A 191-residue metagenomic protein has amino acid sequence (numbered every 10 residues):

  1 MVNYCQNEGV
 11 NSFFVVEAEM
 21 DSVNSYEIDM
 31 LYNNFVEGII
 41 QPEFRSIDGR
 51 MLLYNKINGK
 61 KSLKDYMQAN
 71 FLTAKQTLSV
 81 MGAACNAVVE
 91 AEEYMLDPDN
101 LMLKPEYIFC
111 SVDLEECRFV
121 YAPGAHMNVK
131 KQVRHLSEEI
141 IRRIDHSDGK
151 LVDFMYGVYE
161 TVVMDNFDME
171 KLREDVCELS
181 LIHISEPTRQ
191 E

Functional and structural regions predicted by a protein language model:
M1-N11, R50, N100-M102: N-terminal, leucine/charged-rich tether regions that mediate assembly and partner docking in large macromolecular
F13-T77: Conserved structural core of kinase catalytic domains
F13-V15, L52-Y54, M102, R118-A122 (+1 more regions): Ordered hydrophobic segments in well-structured contexts
E27, Y32-F35, A69-P98, R134 (+1 more regions): Conserved kinase catalytic-core helix
V88-Y121: Catalytic-loop of the protein kinase fold
S111-L181: C-lobe/activation-segment region of protein kinase-like
I182-E191: Single conserved hydrophobic/aromatic residue that forms the stacking wall/gate of nucleotide- or nucleobase-binding
